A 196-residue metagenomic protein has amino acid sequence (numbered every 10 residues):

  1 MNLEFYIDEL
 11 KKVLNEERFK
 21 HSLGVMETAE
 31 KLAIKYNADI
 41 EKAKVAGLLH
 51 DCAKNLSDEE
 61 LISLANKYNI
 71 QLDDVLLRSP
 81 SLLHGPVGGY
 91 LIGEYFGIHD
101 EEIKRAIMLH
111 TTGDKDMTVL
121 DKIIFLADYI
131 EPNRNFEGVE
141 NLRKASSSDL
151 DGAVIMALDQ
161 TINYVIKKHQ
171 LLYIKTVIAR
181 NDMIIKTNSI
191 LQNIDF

Functional and structural regions predicted by a protein language model:
M1-L3: Conserved N-terminal diphosphate/IPP-binding helix and adjacent helical/loop segment of trans-prenyltransferase domains
F5-K12, K35-M156: Divalent metal-dependent catalytic cores for phosphoryl transfer on phosphate-bearing substrates
H21: N-terminal glycine-rich anion-binding loops that anchor highly charged ligand groups
D151-L158, I162-H169: Helix-rich interaction surfaces within compact, conserved domain-sized segments that mediate assembly or partner
N163-F196: Charged phosphate-binding loop/patch that engages nucleotide di/tri-phosphates or the phosphate backbone of nucleic
